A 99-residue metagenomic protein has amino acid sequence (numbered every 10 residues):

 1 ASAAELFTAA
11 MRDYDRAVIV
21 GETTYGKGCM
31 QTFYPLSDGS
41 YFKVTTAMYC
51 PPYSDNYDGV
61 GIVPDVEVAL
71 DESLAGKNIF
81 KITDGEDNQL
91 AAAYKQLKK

Functional and structural regions predicted by a protein language model:
A1-K99: C-terminal "post-core" interaction segments
